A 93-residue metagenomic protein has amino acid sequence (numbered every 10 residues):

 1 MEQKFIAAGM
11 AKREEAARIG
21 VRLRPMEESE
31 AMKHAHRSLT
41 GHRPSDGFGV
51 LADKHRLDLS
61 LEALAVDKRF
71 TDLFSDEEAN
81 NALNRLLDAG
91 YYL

Functional and structural regions predicted by a protein language model:
M1-E14, N80-L83, L87-A89: Charged, compositionally biased N-terminal leader segments and the immediate start of the first structured element
E2, E14-E15, E27-E30, E62 (+1 more regions): Glutamate identity and glutamate-enriched acidic tracts
E2-Q3, M32-A35, L93: Long, non-globular segments of proteins
A8-K54: Amphipathic alpha-helical packing elements
V50-L93: Amphipathic alpha-helical binding modules
